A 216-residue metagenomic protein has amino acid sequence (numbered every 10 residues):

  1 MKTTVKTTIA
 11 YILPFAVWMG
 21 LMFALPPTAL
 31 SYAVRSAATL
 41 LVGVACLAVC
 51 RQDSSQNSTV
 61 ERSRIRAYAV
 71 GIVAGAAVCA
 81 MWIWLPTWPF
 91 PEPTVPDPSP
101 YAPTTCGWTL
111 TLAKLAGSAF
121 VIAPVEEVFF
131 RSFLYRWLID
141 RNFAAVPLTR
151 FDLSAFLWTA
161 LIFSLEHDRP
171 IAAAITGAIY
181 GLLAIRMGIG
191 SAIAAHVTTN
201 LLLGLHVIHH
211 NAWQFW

Functional and structural regions predicted by a protein language model:
M1-V5: Short, Lys/Arg-rich, polar N-terminal cytosolic tail immediately upstream of the first transmembrane signal-anchor
K6-Q56, V60-G75: Alpha-helical transmembrane segments in multi-pass membrane proteins
P27, L47, R51-S55, T87-P91 (+2 more regions): Transmembrane helix-loop junctions in multipass membrane proteins, especially transporters and channels
A29-R35, D97-A102, G177-L182: Non-cytosolic membrane-interface motifs at loop->transmembrane helix junctions
V44, I83, G204-I208: Membrane-embedded alpha-helical segments of multi-pass transporters/permeases
Q52-A123, Y135-R150: Juxtamembrane helix-loop-helix connectors linking adjacent transmembrane helices in multi-pass membrane enzymes
C106-W216: Transmembrane helix-loop-helix hairpins at the membrane interface of multi-pass integral membrane proteins
